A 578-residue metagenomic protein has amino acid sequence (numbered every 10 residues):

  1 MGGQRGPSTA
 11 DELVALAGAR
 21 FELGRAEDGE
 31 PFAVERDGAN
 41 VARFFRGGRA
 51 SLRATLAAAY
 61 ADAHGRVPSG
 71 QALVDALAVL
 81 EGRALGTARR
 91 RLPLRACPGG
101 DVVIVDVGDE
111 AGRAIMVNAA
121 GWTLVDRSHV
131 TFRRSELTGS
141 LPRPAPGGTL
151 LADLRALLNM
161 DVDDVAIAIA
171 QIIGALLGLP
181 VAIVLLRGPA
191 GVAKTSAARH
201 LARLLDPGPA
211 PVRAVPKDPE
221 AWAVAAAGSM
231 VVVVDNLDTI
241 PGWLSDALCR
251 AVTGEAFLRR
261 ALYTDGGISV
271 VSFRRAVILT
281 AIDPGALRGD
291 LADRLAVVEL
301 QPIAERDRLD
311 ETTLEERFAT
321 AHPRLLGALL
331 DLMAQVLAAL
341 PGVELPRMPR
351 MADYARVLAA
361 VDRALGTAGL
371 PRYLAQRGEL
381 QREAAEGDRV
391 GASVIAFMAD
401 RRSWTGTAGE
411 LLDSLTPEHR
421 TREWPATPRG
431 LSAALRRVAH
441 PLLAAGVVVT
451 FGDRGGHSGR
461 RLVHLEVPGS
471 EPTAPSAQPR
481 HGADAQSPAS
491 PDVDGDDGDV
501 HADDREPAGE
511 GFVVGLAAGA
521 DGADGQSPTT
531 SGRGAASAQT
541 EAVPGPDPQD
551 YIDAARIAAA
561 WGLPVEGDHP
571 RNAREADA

Functional and structural regions predicted by a protein language model:
P7-D11, A19-A59, V234, I240 (+1 more regions): DNA transaction DNA-binding modules
D37-N40, A119-G228, G342, Y354: P-loop NTPase catalytic core of nucleic-acid-dependent motor ATPases
G38, R46-D163, G285: Segments of Walker-type
D206, S245-S269: Conserved catalytic/switch belt of AAA+ P-loop NTPases
A221-A225, A261-L279: AAA+/SF3 P-loop NTPase mechanochemical coupling elements
G228-M230, E255, F273-A276, D290-L295: Short glycine-/polar-rich loops that comprise or flank the Walker A/P-loop and associated switch/sensor motifs
V231-V252, P284-D293: Conserved AAA+/SF3 P-loop NTPase catalytic/coupling segment centered on the Walker-B
L287-E305: A short helix-turn-beta junction within AAA+ P-loop NTPase domains corresponding to the substrate/partner-engaging
